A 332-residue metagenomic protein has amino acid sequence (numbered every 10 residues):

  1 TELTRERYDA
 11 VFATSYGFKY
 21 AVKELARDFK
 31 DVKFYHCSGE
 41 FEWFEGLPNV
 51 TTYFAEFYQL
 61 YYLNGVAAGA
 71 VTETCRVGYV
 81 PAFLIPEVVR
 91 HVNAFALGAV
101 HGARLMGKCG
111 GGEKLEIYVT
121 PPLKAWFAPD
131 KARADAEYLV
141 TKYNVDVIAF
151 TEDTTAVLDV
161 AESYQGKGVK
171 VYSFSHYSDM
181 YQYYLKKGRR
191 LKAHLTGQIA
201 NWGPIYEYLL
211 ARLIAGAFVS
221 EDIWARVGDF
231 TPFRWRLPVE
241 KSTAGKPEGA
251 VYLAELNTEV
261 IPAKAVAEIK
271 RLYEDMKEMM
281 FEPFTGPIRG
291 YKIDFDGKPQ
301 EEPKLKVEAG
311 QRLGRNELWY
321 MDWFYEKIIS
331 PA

Functional and structural regions predicted by a protein language model:
T1-A332: A residue-level marker of the well-folded mature domains of exported/periplasmic proteins
